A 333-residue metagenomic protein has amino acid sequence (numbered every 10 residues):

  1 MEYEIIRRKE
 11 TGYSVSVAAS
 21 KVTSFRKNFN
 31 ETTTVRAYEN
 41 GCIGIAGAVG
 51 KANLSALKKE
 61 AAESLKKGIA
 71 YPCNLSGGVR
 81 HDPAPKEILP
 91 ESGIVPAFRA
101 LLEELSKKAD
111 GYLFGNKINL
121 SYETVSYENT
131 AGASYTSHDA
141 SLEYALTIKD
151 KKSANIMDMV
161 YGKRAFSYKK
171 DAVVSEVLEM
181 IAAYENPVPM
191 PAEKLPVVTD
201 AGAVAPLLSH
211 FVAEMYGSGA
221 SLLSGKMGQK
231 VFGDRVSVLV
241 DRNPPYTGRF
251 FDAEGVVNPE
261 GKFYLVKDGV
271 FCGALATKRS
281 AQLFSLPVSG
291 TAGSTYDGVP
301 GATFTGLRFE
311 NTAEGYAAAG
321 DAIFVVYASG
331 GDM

Functional and structural regions predicted by a protein language model:
M1-F251, N258-G261, K267-V270: Active-site bordering "gate/hinge" segments that shape substrate access to catalytic or cofactor-binding pockets
M227-M333: Dual-mode signal for accessory low-complexity, basic/Gly-rich regions
